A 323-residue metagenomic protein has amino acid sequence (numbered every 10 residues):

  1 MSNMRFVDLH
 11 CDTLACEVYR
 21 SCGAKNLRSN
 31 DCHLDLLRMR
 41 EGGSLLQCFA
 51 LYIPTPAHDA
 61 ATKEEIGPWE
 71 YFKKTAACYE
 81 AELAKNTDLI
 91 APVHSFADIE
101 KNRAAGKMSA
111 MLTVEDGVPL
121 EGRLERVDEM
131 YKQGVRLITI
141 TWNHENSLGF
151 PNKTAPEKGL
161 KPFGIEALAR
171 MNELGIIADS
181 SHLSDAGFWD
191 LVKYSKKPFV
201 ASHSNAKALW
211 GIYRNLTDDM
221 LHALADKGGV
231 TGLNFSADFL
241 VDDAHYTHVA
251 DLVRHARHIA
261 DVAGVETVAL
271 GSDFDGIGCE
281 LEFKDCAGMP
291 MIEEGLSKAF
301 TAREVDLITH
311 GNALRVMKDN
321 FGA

Functional and structural regions predicted by a protein language model:
M1-S2, A323: Short, Lys/Arg-enriched, disordered terminal segments
S2-N234, D238-D243, V253, R257-A260 (+3 more regions): Extended, charged catalytic domains and RNA/DNA-binding interfaces, predominantly in divalent-metal-using enzymes
D190, A269, D306-H310: Beta-strand segments within the central parallel beta-sheet cores of soluble alpha/beta enzyme folds
F235, A263-K284: Short acidic/histidine-rich active-site segments
A244-H248: Adenine-nucleotide phosphate-binding core of ATP-dependent small-molecule kinases
K284-A323: Mid-to-C-terminal alpha-helical segments outside catalytic/metal-binding sites
